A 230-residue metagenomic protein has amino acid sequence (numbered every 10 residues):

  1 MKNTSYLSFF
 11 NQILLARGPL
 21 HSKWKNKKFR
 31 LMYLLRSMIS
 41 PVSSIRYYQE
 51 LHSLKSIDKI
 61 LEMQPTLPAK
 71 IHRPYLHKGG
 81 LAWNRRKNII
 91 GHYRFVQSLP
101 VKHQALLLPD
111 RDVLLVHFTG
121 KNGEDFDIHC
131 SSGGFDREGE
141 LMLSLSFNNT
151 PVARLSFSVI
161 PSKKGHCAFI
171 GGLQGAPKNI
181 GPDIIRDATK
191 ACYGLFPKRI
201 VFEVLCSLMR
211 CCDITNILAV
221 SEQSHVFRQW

Functional and structural regions predicted by a protein language model:
M1-D187: Non-catalytic substrate-recognition and accessory regions of acyl/acetyltransferase enzymes
A153, I160-W230: Acyl-donor binding region in acyl/amide transferases
